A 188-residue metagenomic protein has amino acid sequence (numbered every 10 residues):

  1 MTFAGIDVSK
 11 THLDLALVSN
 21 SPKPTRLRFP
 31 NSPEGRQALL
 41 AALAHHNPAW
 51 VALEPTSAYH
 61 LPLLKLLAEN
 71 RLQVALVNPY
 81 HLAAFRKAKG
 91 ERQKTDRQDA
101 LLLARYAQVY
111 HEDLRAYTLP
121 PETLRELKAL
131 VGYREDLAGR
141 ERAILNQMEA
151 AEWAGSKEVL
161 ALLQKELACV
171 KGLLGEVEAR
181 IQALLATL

Functional and structural regions predicted by a protein language model:
M1-V18, L103: Gly/Thr-rich phosphate-binding beta-strand-loop-beta motif of the actin/hexokinase/Hsp70
K10, S57, H81: Short, glycine/acidic-enriched loop or turn micro-motifs at the edges of active sites
T11-E34: Short glycine-rich, Thr/Ser-proximal phosphate-binding strand/loop in the N-terminal lobe of ATP-dependent enzymes
P33-G35, T56-A58: Short beta->alpha connector loops
P48-T56: Short glycine-rich phosphate-binding loop at a beta-alpha junction
Y59-L64: Short, well-ordered alpha-helical microsegments
A68, A75-L188: Long, charge-rich intrinsically disordered scaffolds of nucleic-acid metabolism proteins
